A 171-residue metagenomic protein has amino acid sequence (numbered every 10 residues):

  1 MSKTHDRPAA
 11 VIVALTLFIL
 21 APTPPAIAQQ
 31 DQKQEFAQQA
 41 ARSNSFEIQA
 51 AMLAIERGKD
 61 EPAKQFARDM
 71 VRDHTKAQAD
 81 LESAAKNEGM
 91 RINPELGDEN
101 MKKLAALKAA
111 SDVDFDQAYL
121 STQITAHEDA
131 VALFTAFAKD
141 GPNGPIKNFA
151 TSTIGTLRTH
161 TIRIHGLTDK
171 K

Functional and structural regions predicted by a protein language model:
S2-I12, F18-K171: His/Met- and acidic-residue-enriched segments that coordinate or traffic transition-metal cofactors and support
